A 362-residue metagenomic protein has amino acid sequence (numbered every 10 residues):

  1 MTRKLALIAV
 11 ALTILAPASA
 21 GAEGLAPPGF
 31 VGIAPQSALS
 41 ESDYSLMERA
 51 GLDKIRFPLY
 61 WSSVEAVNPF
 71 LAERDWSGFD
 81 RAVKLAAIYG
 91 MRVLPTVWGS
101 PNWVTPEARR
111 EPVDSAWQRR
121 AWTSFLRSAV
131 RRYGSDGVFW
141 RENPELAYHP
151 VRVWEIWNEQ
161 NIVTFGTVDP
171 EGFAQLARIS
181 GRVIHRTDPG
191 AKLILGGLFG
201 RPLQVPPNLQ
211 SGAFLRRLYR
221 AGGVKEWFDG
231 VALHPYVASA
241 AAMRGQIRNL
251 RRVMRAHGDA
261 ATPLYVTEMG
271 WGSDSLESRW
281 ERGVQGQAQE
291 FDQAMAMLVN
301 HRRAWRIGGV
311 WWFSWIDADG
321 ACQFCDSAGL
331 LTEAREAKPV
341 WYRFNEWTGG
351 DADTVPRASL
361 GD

Functional and structural regions predicted by a protein language model:
M1-K4: Positively charged n-region of N-terminal signal peptides that target proteins for export
A6-P17: Bacterial N-terminal signal peptides
A22-K54, P58-Y60: Boundary/entry segment of secreted carbohydrate-active catalytic domains
G24, D43-M47, D75-G78, K84-L94 (+13 more regions): Extracytoplasmic low-complexity repetitive segments enriched in small/polar residues
A26, E41, T123, R127-P150 (+4 more regions): Noncatalytic carbohydrate-binding groove/subsite architecture in carbohydrate-active enzymes
G29-P35, I55-F57, V93-V97, R152-I156 (+4 more regions): Hydrophobic faces of well-ordered beta-strands that scaffold small-molecule active sites in alpha/beta enzyme cores
A50-N208, G223-E226: Substrate-binding cleft and catalytic face of glycoside hydrolase catalytic domains, especially the flexible beta-alpha
P150, E155, Q160, L276-G286 (+2 more regions): Aromatic-rich peripheral "rim/lid" segments of glycoside hydrolase catalytic domains that contact and position glycan
